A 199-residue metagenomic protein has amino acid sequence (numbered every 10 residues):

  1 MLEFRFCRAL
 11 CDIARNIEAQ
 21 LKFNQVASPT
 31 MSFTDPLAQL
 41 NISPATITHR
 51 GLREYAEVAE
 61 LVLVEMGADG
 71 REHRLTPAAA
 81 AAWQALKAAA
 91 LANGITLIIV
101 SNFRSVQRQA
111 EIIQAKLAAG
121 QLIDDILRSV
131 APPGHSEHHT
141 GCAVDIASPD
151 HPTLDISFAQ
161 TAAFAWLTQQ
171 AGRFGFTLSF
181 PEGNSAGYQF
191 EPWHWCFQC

Functional and structural regions predicted by a protein language model:
M1-N102, V106-C199: Extracytoplasmic cell-surface/polysaccharide-interacting catalytic and binding patches
